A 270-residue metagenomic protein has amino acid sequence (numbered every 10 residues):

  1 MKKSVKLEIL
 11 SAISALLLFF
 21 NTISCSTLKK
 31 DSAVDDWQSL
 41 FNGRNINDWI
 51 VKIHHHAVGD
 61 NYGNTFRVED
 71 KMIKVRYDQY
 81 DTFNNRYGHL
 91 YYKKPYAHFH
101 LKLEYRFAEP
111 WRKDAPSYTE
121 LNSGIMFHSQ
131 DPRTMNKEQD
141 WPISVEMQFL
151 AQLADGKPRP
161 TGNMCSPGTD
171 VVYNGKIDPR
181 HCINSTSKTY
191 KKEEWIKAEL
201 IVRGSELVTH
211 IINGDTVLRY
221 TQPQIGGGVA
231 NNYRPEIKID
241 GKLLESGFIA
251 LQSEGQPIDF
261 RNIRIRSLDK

Functional and structural regions predicted by a protein language model:
M1-S4, F19, T27-L28, V217: Generic N-terminal leader/processing signal
K2-I13: Bacterial N-terminal signal peptides that target proteins for export
S11-T22: Bacterial N-terminal signal peptides
C25-K270: Carbohydrate-interacting regions of secretory-pathway proteins
